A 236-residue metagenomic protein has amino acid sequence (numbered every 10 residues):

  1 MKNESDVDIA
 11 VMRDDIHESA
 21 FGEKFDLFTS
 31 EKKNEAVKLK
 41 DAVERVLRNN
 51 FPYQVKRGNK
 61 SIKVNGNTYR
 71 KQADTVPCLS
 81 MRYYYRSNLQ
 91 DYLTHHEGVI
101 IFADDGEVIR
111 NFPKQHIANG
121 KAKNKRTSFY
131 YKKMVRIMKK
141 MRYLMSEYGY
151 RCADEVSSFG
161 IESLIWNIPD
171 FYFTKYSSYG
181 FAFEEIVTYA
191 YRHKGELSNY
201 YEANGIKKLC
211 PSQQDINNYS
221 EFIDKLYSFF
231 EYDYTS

Functional and structural regions predicted by a protein language model:
M1-A36, K40, T75: Catalytic metal-binding acidic patch
D26-E31, A122, C210, Q214-N217: Short coil/turn segments at secondary-structure junctions
L27-E31, E35, T174-Y179, N218: Alpha-helix capping and helix-coil boundary motifs
T29-K33, F51-P52, G205-L209: Noncatalytic linker/hinge segments flanking ATPase motor cores
V37-Y201, Y227, E231-T235: Catalytic cores of NTP-dependent nucleotidyl/adenyl transfer enzymes across multiple folds
S198-S212: Short helix/strand-capping connector loops at secondary-structure junctions
L209-S236: Hydrophobic, glycine-enriched assembly/anchoring segments
